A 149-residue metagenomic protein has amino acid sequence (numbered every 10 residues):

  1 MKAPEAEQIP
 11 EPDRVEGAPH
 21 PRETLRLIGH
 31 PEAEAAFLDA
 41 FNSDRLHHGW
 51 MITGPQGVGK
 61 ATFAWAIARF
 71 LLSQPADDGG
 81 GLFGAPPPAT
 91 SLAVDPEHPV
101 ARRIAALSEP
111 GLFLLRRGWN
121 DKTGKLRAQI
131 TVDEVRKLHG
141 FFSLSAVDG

Functional and structural regions predicted by a protein language model:
M1-G149: Clamp-loader machinery-focused feature within the broader ASCE/P-loop NTPase space
